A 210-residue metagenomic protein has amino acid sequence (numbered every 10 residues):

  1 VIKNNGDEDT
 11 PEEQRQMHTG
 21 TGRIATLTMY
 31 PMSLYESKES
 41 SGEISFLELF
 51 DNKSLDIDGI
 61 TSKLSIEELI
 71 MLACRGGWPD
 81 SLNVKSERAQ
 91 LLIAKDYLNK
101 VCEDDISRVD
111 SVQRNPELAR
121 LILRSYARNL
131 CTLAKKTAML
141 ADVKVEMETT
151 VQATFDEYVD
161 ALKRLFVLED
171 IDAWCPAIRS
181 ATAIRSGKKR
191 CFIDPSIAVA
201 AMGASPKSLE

Functional and structural regions predicted by a protein language model:
V1: Conserved nucleotide-sensing/catalytic segment adjacent to the nucleotide-binding pocket in NTP-handling enzymes
N4-R128, T132: Interdomain motor-coupling "hinge/lid" segment immediately C-terminal to the ATP-binding subdomain of NTP-driven enzymes
L82-E210: Accessory nucleic acid-recognition modules appended to NTPase machines
